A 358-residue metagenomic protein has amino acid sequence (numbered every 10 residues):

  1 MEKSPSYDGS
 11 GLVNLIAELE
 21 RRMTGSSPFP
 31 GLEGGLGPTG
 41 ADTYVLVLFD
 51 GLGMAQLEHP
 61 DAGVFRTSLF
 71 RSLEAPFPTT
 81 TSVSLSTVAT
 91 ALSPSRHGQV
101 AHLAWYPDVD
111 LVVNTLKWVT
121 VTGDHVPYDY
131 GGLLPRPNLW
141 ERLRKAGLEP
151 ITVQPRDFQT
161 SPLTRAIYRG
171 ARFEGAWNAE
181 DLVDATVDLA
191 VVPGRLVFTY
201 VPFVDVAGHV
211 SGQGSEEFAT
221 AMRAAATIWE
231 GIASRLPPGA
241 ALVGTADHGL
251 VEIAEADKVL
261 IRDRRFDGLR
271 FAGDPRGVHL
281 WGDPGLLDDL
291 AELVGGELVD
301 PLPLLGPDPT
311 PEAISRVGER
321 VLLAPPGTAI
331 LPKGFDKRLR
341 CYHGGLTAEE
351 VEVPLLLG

Functional and structural regions predicted by a protein language model:
M1-G358: Feature captures the catalytic ectodomains and active-site-proximal regions of enzymes that hydrolyze or transfer
